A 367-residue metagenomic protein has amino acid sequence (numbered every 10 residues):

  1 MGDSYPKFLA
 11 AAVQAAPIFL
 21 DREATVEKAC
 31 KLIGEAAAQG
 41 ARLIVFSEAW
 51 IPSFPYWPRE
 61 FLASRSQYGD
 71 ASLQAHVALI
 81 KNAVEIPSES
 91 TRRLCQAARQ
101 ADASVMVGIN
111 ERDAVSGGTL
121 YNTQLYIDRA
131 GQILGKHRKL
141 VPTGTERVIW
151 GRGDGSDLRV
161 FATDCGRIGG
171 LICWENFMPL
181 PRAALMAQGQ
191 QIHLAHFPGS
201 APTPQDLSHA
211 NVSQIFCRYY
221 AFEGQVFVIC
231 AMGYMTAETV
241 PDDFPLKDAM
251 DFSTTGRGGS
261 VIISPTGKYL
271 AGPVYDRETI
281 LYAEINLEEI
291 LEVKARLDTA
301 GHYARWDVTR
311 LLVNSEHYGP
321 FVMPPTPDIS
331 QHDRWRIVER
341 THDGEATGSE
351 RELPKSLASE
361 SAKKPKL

Functional and structural regions predicted by a protein language model:
M1-L43: N-terminal glycine-/serine-/threonine-rich phosphate-binding loop
D3, M232-L367: C-terminal beta-strand edge segments of enzyme domains
K7-I18, T123, K136-R138, V160 (+2 more regions): Active-site-proximal beta-strand elements of phosphoester/diester hydrolases
R22, G34-R129, G199-Y219, E223-G224: Cys-nucleophile CN-hydrolase/nitrilase-fold catalytic domain and related Cys-dependent amidase chemistry that acts on
E85-M106, R167, C173-L281, K366: CN hydrolase (nitrilase-like) catalytic-core segments centered on the catalytic cysteine and neighboring Lys/Glu
V107-I109, N122-Y126, R159, S260-I262 (+1 more regions): Short beta-strand scaffold segments in enzyme catalytic cores
A130, K136-H137, P273: Short hydrophobic alpha-helix segments
T143-R159, N176-L180: Active-site glycine-rich loop that binds ribose-phosphate moieties when present
